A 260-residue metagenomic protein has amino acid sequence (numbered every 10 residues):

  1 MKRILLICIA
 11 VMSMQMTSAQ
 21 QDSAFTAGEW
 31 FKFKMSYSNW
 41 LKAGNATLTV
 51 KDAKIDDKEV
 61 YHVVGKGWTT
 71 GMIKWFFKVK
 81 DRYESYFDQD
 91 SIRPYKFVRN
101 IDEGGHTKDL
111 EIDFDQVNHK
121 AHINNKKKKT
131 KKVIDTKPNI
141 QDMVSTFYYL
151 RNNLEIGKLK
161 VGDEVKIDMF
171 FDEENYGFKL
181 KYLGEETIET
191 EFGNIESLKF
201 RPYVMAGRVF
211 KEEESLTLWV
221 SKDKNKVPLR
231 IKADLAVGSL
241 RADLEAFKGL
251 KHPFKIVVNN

Functional and structural regions predicted by a protein language model:
I4-S13: Sec-dependent N-terminal signal peptides
I7-C8, S18, N152: Generic detector of low-complexity/intrinsically disordered segments and short hydrophobic N-terminal stretches
M12-Q21: Bacterial Sec-dependent signal peptides at the C-terminal "C-region" and cleavage site
Q20-Q116, I156-N260: Acidic, serine/threonine-rich low-complexity disordered tracts
K108-L154: Hydrophobic, well-structured mid-protein blocks that either form specific transmembrane helices
